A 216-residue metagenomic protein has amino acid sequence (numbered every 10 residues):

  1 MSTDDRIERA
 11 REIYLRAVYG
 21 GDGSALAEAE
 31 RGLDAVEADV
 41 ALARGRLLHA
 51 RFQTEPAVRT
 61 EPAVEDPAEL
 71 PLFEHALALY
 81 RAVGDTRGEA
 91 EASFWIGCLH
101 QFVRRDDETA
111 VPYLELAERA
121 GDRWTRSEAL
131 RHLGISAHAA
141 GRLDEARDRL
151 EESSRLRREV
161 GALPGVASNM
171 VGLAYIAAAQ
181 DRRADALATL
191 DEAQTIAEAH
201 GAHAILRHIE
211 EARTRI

Functional and structural regions predicted by a protein language model:
M1, L79-D85, E118-W124, L156-P164 (+2 more regions): Short coil/turn linkers that connect adjacent helices within long alpha-helical scaffolds, especially alpha-solenoid
D4, R9-R11, D39, R44-R46 (+5 more regions): Residue register of alpha-helical TPR repeats
R9, R16, R44, H49-R51 (+7 more regions): Structural register within alpha-helical repeat arrays
R16, R51, V83, V103-R104 (+4 more regions): Structural motif corresponding to the intra-repeat A-B loop/turn of tetratricopeptide repeats
D22, E69, T109-A110, A146 (+1 more regions): Single-residue signature of alpha-solenoid repeat helices
L26, L33, F73, Y80 (+4 more regions): Hydrophobic/aromatic packing residues within the alpha-helices of TPR/SEL1-like helical repeat arrays
H49-P71: Short coil/linker segments at helix-helix boundaries
